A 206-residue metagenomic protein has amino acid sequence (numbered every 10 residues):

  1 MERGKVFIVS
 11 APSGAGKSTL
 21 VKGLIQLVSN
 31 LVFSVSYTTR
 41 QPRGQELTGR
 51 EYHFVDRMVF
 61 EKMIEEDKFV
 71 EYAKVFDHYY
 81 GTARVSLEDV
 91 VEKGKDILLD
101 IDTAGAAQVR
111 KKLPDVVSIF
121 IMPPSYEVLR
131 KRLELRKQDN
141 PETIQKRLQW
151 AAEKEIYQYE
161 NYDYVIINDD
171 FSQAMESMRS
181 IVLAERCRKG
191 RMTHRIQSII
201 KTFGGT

Functional and structural regions predicted by a protein language model:
M1-V6, S29: Extreme N-terminal, non-catalytic leader segments that precede Walker-type/kinase nucleotide-binding cores
S10-P12: P-loop (Walker A) phosphate-binding loop of NTP-binding proteins
A15: ATP-binding Walker
S18: Walker A/P-loop
I25-S34: Post-Walker A helix-loop "phosphate-sensing" segment adjacent to the P-loop in P-loop NTPases
T38-I97, A104-A107: ATP-dependent small-molecule kinase phosphotransfer cores that center on conserved nucleotide phosphate-binding segments
I97-D102, K111-R136, I167-N168: Conserved phosphate-donor/acceptor-positioning beta-strand/loop module used by diverse small-molecule
Q138-T206: Small-molecule kinase domains that catalyze NTP-dependent phosphoryl transfer to phosphate-bearing small molecules
